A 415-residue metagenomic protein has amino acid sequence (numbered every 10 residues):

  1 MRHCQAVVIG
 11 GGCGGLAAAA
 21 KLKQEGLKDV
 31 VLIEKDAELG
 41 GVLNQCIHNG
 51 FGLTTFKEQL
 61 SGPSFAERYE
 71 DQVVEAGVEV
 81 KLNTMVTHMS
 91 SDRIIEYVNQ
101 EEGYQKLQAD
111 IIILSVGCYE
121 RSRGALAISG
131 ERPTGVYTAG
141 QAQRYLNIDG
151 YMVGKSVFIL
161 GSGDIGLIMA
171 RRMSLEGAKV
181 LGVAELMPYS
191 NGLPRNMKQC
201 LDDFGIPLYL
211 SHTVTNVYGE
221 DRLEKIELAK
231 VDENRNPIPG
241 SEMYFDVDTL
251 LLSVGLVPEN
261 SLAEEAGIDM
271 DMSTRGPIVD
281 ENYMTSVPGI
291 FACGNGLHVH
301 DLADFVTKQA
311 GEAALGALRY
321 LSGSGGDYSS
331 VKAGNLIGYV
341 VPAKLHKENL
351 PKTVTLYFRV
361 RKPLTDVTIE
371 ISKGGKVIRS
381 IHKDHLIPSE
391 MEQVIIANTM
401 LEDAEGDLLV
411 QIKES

Functional and structural regions predicted by a protein language model:
M1-I9, E67-S156, D232-G240, L251 (+1 more regions): FAD-binding core/adjacent interface of flavoenzyme oxidoreductases
M1-Q5, L82, L318-S415: Rossmann-like nucleotide/phosphate-binding core characteristic of flavoprotein oxidoreductases
C4-R68, R144, V153-Q199: Beta1-alpha1 glycine-rich phosphate/pyrophosphate-binding loop at the start of Rossmann-like nucleotide-binding domains
F56-Q59, P63, R132, M187 (+4 more regions): Hydrophobic alpha-helical scaffolding
V73-S91, I95-Y97, S174-S261, K352-H385: A Rossmann-like FAD-binding core segment of flavoenzymes
Y104-Q105, I111-L208, T213-R222, G289-A292 (+1 more regions): Predominantly flavin-linked oxidoreductase catalytic cores and closely associated redox partners
V136-L146, T249-L297: FAD-site-proximal beta/loop scaffold in flavoenzymes
C293-N335: A conserved FAD-binding loop/helix module that cradles the flavin
